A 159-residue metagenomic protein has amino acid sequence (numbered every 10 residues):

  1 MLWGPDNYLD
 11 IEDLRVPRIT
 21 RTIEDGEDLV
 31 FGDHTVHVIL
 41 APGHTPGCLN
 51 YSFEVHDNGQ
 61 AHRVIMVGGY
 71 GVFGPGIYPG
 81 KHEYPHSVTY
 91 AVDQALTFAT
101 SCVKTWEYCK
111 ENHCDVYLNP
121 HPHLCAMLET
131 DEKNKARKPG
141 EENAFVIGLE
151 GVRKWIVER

Functional and structural regions predicted by a protein language model:
M1-L40, T45-P46, G68, G74 (+1 more regions): Metallo-beta-lactamase
F31-G32, F53-D57: Active-site beta-strand termini and strand-to-loop segments that position acidic
H44, C48, H121-H123: Histidine-centered divalent metal-coordination motifs
D57-I65: Active-site beta-strand-loop-beta-strand hairpin of nuclease catalytic cores that positions key catalytic residues
N58, F73-R159: Accessory terminal helices/loops
I65-G69, Y117-L118: Extended hydrophobic secondary-structure segments that form protein cores and membrane-embedded regions
